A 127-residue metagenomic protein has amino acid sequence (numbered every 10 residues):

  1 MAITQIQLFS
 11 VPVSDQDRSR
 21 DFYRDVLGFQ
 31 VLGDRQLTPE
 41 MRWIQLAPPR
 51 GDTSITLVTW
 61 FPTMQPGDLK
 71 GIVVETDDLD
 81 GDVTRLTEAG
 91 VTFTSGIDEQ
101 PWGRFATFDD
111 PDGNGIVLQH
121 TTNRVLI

Functional and structural regions predicted by a protein language model:
M1-R20, L69-I72, T122-I127: N-terminal beta-strand motif that seeds the catalytic metal site of vicinal oxygen chelate
S10, Q30-T38, D98, Q119-L126: Conserved catalytic-core motifs of GNAT/GCN5-like acyltransferases
V11-D52: Core segments of cupin and vicinal oxygen chelate
W43, V73, F105-T107: Short hydrophobic/aromatic beta-strand element in the GNAT-like acyltransferase core that lines or flanks the acyl-donor
L46-R50, F108-P111, T121: Active-site beta-strand termini and strand-to-loop segments that position acidic
P49-S54, T63-M64, L79-G81: Short, charged/polar surface micro-motifs in flexible loops or helix N-caps
P101-G103: Short, small/polar residue-rich loop motifs at catalytic or cofactor-binding pockets
